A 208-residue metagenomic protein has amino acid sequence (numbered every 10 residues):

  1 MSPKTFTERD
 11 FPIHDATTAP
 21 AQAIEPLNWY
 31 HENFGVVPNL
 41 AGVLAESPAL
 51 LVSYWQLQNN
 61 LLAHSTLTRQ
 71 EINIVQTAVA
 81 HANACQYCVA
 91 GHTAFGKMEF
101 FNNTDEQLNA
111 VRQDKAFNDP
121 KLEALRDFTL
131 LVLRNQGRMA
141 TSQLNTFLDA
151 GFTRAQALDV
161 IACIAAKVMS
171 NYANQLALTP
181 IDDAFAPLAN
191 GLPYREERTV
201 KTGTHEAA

Functional and structural regions predicted by a protein language model:
M1-A208: Hydrophobic alpha-helical segments
